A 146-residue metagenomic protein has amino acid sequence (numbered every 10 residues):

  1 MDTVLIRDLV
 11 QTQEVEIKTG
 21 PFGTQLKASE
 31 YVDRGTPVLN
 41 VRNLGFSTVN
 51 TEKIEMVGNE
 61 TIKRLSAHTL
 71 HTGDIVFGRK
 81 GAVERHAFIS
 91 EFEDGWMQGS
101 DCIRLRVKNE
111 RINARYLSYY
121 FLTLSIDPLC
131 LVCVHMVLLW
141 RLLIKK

Functional and structural regions predicted by a protein language model:
M1-F22: Non-catalytic DNA-recognition/assembly elements of restriction-modification systems
V15-E16, L44-S47, A82, R104: Active-site/binding-pocket entry motifs
T19-K27, T51-K53, V132-V134: Short coil/turn segments at secondary-structure boundaries
Y31-D33, G95-I103, I112-R115, V132-K146: A short glycine-rich beta-alpha junction/loop motif
T36: Basic/aromatic-rich interaction segments and small domains that mediate binding to polyanionic partners
N40, N59-L122: A short beta-sheet element
N43-M56: Short, basic/aromatic beta-hairpin or loop at an interaction surface
